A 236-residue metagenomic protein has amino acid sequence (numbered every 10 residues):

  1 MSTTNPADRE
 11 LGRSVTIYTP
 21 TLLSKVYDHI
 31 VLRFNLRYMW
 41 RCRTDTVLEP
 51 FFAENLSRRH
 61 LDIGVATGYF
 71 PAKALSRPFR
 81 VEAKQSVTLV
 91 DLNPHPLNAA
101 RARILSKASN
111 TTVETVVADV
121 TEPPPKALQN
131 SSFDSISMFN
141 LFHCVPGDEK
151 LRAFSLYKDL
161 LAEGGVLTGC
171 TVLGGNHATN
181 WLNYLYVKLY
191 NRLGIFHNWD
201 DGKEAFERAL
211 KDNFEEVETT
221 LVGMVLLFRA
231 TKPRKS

Functional and structural regions predicted by a protein language model:
A7-C42, P50-F52: Class I SAM-dependent methyltransferase Rossmann-like catalytic core, especially the SAM/SAH-binding loop
R37-R58, Y69, K73, R77: Conserved alpha-helix/loop element of class I SAM-dependent methyltransferases that forms part of the SAM/SAH-binding
R59-P124: Class I SAM-dependent methyltransferase SAM/SAH-binding core
K126-I136: A short acidic, Gly/Pro-enriched loop at the edge of an enzyme's catalytic core that lines a small-molecule cofactor
C144-L156: A short, conserved alpha-helix within the catalytic core of class I
L161-L167: Short glycine-dipeptide loop
T168-T219: C-terminal alpha-helical "lid/dimerization" subdomain adjacent to the S-adenosyl-L-methionine
N213-S236: Core SAM-dependent methyltransferase catalytic element
